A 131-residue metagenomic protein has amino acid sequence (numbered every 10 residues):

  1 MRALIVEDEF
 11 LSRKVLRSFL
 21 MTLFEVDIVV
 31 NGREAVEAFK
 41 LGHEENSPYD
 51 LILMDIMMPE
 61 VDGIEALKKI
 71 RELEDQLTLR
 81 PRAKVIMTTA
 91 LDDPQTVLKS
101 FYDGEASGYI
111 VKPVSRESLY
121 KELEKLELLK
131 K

Functional and structural regions predicted by a protein language model:
E7: Conserved acidic carboxylate
F10, I28-L41, G63-A66: Helix N-cap/capping motif at the beta->alpha junctions
F10-N31, G104: Two-component/phosphorelay signaling modules centered on CheY-like receiver
H43-L53: Active-site beta3 strand of CheY-like receiver
M58: Receiver (REC) domain active-site loop signature in two-component systems and cognate sites in sensor histidine kinases
R80-R82, D92-G108, K121: Alpha4 helix (beta4-alpha4-beta5 surface) of REC/receiver domains from two-component response regulators
V114-E124: C-terminal output helix
